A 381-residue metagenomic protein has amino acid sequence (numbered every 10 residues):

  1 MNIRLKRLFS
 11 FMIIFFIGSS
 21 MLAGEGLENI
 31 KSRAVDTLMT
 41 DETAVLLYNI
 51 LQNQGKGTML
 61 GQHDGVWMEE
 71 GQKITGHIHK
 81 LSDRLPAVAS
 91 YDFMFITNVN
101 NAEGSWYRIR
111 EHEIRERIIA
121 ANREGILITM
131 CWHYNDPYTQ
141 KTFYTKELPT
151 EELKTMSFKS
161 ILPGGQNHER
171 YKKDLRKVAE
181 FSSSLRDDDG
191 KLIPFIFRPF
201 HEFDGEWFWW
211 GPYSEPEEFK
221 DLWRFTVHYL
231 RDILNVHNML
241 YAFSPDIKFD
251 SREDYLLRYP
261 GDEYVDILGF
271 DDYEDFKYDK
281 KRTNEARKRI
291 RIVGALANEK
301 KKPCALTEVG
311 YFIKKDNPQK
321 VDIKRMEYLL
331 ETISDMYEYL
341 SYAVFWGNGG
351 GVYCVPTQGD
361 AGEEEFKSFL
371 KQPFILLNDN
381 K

Functional and structural regions predicted by a protein language model:
S10-S20: Bacterial N-terminal signal peptides
E25-M94, E103-R108, L376-D379: N-terminal module-boundary/linker segments of secreted carbohydrate-active enzymes
T43-L46, E70-I78, H112-R115, E180-F181 (+3 more regions): Alpha-helical scaffolding within the catalytic cores of extracellular/periplasmic polymer-degrading hydrolases
T58-H63, K302-K381: Substrate-binding cleft of secreted/luminal carbohydrate-active enzymes
Q62-H63, R198-P199, W223, V227-E253 (+2 more regions): Aromatic-lined carbohydrate-recognition surfaces of secreted/lumenal glycan-active proteins
A89, F197, D266-L268, A343: Conserved, mostly hydrophobic/aromatic
N101-H228, D232, V236: Substrate-binding cleft of extracellular glycoside hydrolase catalytic domains
R252, R258-K315, E363-I375: Glycoside hydrolase catalytic-domain groove-lining segments
